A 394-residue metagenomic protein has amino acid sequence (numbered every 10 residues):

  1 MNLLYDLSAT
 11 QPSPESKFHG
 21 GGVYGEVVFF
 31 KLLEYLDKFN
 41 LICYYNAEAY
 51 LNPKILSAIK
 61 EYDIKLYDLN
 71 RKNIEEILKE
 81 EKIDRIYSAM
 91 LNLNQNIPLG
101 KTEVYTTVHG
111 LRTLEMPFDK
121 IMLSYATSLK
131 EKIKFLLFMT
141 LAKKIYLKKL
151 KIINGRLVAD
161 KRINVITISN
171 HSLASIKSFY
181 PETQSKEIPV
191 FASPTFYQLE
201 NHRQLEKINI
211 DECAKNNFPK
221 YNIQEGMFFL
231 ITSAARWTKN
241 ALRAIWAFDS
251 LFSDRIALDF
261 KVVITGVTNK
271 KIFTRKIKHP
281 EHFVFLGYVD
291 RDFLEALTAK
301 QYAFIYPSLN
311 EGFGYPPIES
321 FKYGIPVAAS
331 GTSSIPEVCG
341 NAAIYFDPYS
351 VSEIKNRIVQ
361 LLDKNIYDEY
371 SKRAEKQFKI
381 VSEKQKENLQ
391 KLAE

Functional and structural regions predicted by a protein language model:
M1-E394: Carbohydrate transferase catalytic cores enriched for Leloir-type hexosyltransferases
